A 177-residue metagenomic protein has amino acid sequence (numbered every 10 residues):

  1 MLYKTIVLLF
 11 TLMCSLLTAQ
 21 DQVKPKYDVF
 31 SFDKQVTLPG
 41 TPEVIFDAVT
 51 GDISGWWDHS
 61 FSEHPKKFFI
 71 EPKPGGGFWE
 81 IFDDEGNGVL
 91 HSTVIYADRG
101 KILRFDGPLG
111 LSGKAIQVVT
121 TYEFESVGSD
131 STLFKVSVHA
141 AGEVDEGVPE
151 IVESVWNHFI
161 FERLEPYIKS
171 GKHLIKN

Functional and structural regions predicted by a protein language model:
M1-Q22: Bacterial Sec-dependent N-terminal signal peptides
L16-P65: Hydrophobic ligand-binding cavity/cleft-lining segments
K34-V36, F68, L90-Y96, V118-S126: Hydrophobic/aromatic beta-strand elements that line small-molecule binding cavities or substrate pockets in beta-rich
P39-E43, I95-I102, E123-L133: A short, structured loop/turn motif at beta-sheet edges
I45-V49, F78, V94, F105 (+3 more regions): Hydrophobic pocket/interface hotspot
I53-V89, K176: Short beta-edge strand/loop motif at the mouth of beta-sheet-based domains
K67, E165-N177: Short, highly charged C-terminal tails/helix-capping segments
G107-H158, I175: Beta-strand/loop substructures that line and gate deep hydrophobic ligand-binding cavities in soluble
